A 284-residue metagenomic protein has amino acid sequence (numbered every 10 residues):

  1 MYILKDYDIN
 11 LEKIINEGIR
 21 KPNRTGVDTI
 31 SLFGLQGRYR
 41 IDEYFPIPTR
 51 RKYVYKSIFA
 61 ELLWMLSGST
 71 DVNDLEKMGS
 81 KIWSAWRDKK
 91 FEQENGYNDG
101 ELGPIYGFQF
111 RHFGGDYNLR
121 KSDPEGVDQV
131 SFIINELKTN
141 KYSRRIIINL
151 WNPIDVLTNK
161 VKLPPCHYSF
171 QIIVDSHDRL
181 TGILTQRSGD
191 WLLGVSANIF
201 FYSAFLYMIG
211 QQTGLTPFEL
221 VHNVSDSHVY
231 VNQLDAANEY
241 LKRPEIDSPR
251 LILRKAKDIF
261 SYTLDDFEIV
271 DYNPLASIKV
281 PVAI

Functional and structural regions predicted by a protein language model:
M1-I284: Terminal, non-catalytic protein-protein interaction segments that mediate quaternary/complex assembly
